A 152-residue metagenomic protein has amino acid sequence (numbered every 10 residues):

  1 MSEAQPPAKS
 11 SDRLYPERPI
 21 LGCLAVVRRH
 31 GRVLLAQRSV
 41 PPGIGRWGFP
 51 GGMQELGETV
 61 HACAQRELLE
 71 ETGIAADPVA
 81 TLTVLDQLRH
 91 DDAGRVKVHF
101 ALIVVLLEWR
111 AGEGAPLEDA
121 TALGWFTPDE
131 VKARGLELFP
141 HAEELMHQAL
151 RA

Functional and structural regions predicted by a protein language model:
M1-L24, R95: Acidic, metal-coordinating catalytic segment for phosphate/diphosphate chemistry, firing primarily on the Nudix
E17, G43, L85-H90: Short, solvent-exposed loop/turn segments at secondary-structure junctions
I20, R28, I44, F49 (+2 more regions): Short connector loops at helix/strand junctions that flank enzyme active sites, especially segments positioning acidic
L24-V26, R32-L34, V104-L106, G124: Residues embedded in well-ordered beta-strands
R29-E70: Conserved Nudix-box catalytic region and its N-terminal flanking loop in Nudix hydrolases and closely related
Q54-D77, Q87-P140: Unchanged
A80-V84: Conserved S-adenosyl-L-methionine
P140-A152: Charged phosphate-binding loop/patch that engages nucleotide di/tri-phosphates or the phosphate backbone of nucleic
